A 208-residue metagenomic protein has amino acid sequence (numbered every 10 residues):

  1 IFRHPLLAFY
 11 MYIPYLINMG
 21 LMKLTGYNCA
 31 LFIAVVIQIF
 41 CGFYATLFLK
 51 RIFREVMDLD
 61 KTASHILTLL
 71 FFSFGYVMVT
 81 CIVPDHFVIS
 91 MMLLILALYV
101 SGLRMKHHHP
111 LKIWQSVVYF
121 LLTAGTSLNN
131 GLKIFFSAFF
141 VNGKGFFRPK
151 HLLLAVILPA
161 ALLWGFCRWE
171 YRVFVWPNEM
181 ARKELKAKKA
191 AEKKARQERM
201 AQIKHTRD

Functional and structural regions predicted by a protein language model:
I1, R168-D208: Membrane-proximal stem/loop segments at transmembrane-domain junctions that anchor or position
F2-N28: Short hydrophobic/aromatic helix or loop-helix immediately within or flanking a transmembrane segment in polytopic
M22-Y44: Loop-to-helix entry region of an early transmembrane alpha helix in multi-pass inner-membrane enzymes
L49-S73: Transmembrane-helix signature of polytopic, membrane-embedded enzymes that assemble or transfer cell-envelope glycans
I82-H86: Short acidic/glycine- and proline-prone juxtamembrane loop motifs at membrane-interface regions of multi-pass membrane
I89-K106: Specific aromatic-rich, kink-prone transmembrane helix
P110-N142, L154-A161: Membrane-interface alpha helices of multi-pass inner-membrane proteins
F146-W169: Hydrophobic alpha-helical membrane-interfacial segments at the cytosolic entry of transmembrane helices
